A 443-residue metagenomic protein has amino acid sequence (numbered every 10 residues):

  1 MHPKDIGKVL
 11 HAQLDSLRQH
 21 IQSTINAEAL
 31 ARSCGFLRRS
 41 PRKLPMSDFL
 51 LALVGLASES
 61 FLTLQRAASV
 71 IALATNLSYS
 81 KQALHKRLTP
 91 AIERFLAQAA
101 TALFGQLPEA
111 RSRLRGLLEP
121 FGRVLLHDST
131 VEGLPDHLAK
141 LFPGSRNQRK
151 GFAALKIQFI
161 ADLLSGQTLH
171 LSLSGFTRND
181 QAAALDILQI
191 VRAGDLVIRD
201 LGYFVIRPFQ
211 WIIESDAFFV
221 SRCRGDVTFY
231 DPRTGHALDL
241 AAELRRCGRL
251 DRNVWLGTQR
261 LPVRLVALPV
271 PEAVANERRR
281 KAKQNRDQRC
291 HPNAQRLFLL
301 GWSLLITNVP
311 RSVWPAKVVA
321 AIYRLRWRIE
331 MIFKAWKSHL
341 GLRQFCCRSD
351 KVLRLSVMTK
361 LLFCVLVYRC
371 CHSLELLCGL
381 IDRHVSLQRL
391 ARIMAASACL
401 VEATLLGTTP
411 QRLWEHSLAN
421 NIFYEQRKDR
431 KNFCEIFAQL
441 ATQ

Functional and structural regions predicted by a protein language model:
M1-L64, V70, S78-Y79, A83-L84 (+5 more regions): Single, function-defining residue in the core of a domain
E109-S112: A short, compositionally biased domain-edge/stem linker segment
